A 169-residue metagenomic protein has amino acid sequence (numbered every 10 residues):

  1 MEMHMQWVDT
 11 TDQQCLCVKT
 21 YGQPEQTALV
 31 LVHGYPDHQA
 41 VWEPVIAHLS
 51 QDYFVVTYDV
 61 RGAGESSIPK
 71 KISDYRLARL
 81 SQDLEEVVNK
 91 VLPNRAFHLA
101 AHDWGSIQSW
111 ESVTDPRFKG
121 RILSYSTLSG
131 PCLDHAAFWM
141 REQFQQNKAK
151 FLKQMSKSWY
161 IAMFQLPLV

Functional and structural regions predicted by a protein language model:
E2-H4, Q14-L16, V41, V56 (+2 more regions): Flexible "cap/lid" subdomain of the alpha/beta-hydrolase fold that forms the substrate-access gate
W7-D9: Residue-level detector of beta-strand face positions
T11, L31-V32, N94: Alpha-helical interaction segments
D12-Q14, Q26: Short acidic/polar mixed-charge low-complexity motifs
K19-E65: Conserved HGGG/HGGXW glycine-rich cap/lid loop of the alpha/beta-hydrolase fold
H33, A100-A101: Small/polar loops that bind or transfer phosphate-bearing groups
P36, G105-S106: Short active-site segment of divalent metal-dependent hydrolases/proteases that encodes the spacing between
